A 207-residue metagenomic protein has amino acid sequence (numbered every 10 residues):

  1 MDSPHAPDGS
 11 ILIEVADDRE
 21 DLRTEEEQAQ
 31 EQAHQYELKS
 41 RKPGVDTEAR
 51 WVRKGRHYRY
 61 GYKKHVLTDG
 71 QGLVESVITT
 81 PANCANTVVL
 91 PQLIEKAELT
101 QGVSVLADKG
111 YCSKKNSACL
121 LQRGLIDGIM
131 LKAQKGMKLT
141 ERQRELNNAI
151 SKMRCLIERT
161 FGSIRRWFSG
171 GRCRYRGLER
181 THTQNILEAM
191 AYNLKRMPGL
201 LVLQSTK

Functional and structural regions predicted by a protein language model:
M1-K109, K114-Q122, L187, A191: Polybasic low-complexity intrinsically disordered regions
D21, T140-N148: Short, surface-exposed amphipathic charged segments that create phosphate/polyanion-binding patches used for binding
P81-A82, L131-K135: Short, acidic/turn-prone active-site loops that include or flank metal/cofactor- and phosphate-binding residues
V88, G136-Q143: Short, charged, surface-exposed secondary-structure boundary motifs
Q101-V105, G128-I129, G199-T206: Acidic/polar loop patches that form or flank catalytic/metal-binding clefts of enzymes that bind anionic ligands
K109, L131-K132, R159: Short secondary-structure boundary segments
R123-L131: Short hydrophobic/aromatic-enriched beta-strand-loop microsegments
G124, E145-K207: Basic, amphipathic alpha-helical segments enriched in Lys/Arg and hydrophobic/aromatic residues
